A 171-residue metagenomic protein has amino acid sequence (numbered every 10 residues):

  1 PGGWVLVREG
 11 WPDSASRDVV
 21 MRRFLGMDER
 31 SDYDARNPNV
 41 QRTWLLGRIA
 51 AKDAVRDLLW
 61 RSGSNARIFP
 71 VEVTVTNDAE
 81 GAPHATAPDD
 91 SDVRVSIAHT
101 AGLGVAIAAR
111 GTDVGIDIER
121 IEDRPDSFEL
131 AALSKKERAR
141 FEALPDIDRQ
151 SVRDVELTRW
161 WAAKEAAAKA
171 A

Functional and structural regions predicted by a protein language model:
P1-A171: Core catalytic alpha/beta fold that binds nucleotide/phospho-ligands
